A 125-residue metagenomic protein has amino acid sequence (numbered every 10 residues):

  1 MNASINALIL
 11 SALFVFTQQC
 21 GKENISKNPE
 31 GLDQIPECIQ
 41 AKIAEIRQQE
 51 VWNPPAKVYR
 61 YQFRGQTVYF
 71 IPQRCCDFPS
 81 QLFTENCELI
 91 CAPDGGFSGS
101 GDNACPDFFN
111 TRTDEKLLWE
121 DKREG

Functional and structural regions predicted by a protein language model:
N2-L10: Sec-dependent signal peptide recognition, specifically the positively charged N-region followed immediately by
F16-Q19: C-terminal motif of bacterial Sec signal peptides marking the signal peptidase cleavage site
G21-E23: Bacterial signal peptide processing site
N28-W52: Short, non-transmembrane alpha-helical segments in secretory-pathway proteins
A56-C75, S80-Q81: Exposed beta-strand-loop-beta-strand "reactive/processing" segments of non-cytosolic proteins
P79-F83, G101-N103: A short, polar/charged loop-to-alpha-helix boundary motif
G95-G125: C-terminal partner/receptor-binding element of secreted or periplasmic proteins
